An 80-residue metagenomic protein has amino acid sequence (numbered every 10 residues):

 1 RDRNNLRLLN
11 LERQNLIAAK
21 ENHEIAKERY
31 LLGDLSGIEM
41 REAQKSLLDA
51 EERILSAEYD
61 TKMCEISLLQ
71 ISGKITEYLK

Functional and structural regions predicted by a protein language model:
R1-R53, D60-I71: Amphipathic alpha-helical coiled-coil segments
L69-K80: Terminal intrinsically disordered/low-complexity segments used for targeting and assembly
